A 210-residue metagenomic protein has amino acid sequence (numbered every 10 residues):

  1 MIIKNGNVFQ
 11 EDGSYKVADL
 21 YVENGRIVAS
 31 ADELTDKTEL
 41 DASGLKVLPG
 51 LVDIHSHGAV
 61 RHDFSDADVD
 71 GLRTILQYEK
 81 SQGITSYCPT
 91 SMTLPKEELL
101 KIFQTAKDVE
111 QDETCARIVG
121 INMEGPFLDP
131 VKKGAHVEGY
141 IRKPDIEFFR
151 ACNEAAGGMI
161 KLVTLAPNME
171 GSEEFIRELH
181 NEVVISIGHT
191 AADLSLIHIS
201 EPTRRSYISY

Functional and structural regions predicted by a protein language model:
M1-L48: Histidine-rich, glycine-flanked metal-binding segment
G6, G25, G44, H55 (+4 more regions): Divalent metal-coordination and catalytic microenvironments
L45-A67: Di-metal (Zn2+ and/or Mg2+/Mn2+) metal-binding site signature of metallo-dependent hydrolases with the MBL/beta-CASP
H57, R73-I102, A116-D129, A156-N168 (+1 more regions): Divalent metal-dependent hydrolysis catalytic cores, especially in the metallo-beta-lactamase
L76, L100-K107, F149, I176: Generic structural signal for well-ordered alpha-helices, preferentially at hydrophobic/aromatic core positions
Q77-C88, P130-G157, S200: Active-site gating loops and adjacent loop-to-helix segments of metal-dependent hydrolytic enzymes
R142-S200: Histidine/acidic residue-rich metal-binding segments in metalloenzymes
I197-Y210: Single conserved hydrophobic/aromatic residue that forms the stacking wall/gate of nucleotide- or nucleobase-binding
